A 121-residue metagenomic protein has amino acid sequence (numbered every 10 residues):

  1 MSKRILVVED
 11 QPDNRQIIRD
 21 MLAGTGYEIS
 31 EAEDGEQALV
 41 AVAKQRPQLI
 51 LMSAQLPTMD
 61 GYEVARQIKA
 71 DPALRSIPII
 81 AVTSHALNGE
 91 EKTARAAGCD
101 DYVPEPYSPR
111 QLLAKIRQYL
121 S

Functional and structural regions predicted by a protein language model:
E9: Conserved acidic carboxylate
Q16-G24: Charged docking surfaces used in two-component/phosphorelay signaling
G26-E33, A41-V42: Short hydrophobic/Thr-rich beta-strand motif most characteristic of the beta2 strand and flanking loop of CheY-like
A32-E36, P109: Conserved Asp/Asn-Gly motif in the active-site loop of CheY-like receiver
S53, T83: Active-site residues of response regulator receiver
P57, R75, L87, E105-P106: The feature encodes the CheY-like receiver
Y107-I116: C-terminal output helix
